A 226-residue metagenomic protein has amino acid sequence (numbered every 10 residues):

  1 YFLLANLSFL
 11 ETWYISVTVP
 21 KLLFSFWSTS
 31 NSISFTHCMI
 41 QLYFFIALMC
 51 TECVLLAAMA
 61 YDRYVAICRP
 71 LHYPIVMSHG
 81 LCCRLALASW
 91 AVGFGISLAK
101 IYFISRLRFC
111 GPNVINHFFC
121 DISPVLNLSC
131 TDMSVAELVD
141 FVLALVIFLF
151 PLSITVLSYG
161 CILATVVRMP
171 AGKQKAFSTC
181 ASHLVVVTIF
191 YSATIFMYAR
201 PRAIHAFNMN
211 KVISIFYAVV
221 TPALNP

Functional and structural regions predicted by a protein language model:
Y1-P226: Transmembrane helical core of 7TM receptor-like proteins
